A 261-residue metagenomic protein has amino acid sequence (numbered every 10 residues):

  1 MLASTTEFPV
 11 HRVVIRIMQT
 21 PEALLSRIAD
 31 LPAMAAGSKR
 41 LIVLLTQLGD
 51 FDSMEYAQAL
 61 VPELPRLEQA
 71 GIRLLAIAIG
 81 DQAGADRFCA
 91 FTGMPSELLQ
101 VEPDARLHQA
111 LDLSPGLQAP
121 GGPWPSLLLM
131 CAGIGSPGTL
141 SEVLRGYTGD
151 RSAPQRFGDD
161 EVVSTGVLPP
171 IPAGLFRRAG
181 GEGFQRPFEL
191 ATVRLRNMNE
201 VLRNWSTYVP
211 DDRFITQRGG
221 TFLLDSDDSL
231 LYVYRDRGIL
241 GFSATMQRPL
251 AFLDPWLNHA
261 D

Functional and structural regions predicted by a protein language model:
M1-A3, E7: N-terminal chloroplast transit peptides
V10-R40: A short beta-strand-turn-helix
L31-L67, R73-L74: Short active-site neighborhood of thiol/selenol oxidoreductases, capturing the structured segment around
L48-F51, Q82, G238-I239: Short acidic, S/G/P-rich loop/turn micro-motifs used as interaction or catalytic elements
P65-R66, F88-M94: Short, surface-exposed basic-aromatic patches at helix termini and helix-loop junctions that form
Q69-G84, S96-D104: Thiol-based oxidoreductase modules, predominantly thioredoxin-like and allied folds used for disulfide exchange
E102-G238: Thiol/selenol-based redox catalytic cores and closely related redox-interacting motifs
R237-N258: A short, polar/charged loop-to-alpha-helix boundary motif
